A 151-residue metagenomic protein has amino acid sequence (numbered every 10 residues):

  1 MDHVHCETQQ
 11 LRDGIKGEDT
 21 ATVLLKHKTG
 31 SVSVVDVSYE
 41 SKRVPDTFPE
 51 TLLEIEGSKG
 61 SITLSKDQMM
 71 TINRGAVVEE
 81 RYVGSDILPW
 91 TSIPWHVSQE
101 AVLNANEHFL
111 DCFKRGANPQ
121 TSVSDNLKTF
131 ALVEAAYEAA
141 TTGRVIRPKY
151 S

Functional and structural regions predicted by a protein language model:
M1-M69, L103-R115: Contiguous beta-strand/loop segments that form the cofactor/metal-binding neighborhood of enzyme cores
Q10, I93-V97, A117-P119: Active-site rim elements
K28, R74, H108-S151: C-terminal helix-rich "cap/oligomerization" subdomain common to oxidoreductases
D36, S65-K66, Y82, S122 (+1 more regions): Short linear motifs in exposed loops
L53, D67-D86: Short polybasic amphipathic segments
L53, E100, S124-K128: A generic "alpha-helical surface" signal
Y82, I87-V97: C-terminal "lid/loop" region of Rossmann-like NAD(P)-dependent oxidoreductases
P94-N106: Active-site loop of classical SDR/Rossmann-like NAD(P)-dependent oxidoreductases, centered on the catalytic Tyr-X3-Lys
